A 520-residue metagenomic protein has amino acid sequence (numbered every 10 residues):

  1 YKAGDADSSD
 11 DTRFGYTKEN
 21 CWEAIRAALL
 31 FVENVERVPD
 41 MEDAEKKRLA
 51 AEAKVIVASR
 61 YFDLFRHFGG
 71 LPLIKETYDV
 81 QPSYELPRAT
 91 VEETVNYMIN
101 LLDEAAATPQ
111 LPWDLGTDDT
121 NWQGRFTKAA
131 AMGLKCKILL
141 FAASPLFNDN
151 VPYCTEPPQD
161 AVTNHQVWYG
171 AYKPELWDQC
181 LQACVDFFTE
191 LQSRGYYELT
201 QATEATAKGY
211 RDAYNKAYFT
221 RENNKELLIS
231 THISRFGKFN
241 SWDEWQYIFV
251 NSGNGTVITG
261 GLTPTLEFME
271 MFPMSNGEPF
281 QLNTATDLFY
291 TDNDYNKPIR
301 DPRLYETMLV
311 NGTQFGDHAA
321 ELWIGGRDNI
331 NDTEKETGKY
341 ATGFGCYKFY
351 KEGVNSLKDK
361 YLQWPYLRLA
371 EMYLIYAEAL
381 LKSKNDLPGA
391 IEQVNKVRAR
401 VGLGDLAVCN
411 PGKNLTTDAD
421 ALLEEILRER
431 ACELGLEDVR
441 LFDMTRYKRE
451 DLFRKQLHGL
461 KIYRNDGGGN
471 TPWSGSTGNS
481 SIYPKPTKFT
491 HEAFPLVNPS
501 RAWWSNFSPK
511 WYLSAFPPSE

Functional and structural regions predicted by a protein language model:
Y1-F68, P82-Q123, N293, P298 (+4 more regions): Conserved, well-structured interaction surfaces
C21, Y97-I99, W122, P152-Y153 (+8 more regions): Long, intrinsically disordered, low-complexity segments
A53, A58-R60, A130-P145: Amphipathic alpha-helical repeat scaffolds of TPR domains
V57-Y61, E306-T307, N311-K335: Carboxylate/His-rich catalytic cores and anion/metal-binding grooves
F65-R66, P72, I138-N150, K382-N385: Short coil/turn linking the two alpha-helices of tandem helical-hairpin repeats
G70-R88, L146-Q179: Short coil/linker segments at helix-helix boundaries
T77-Q81, E392-L403: Short edge-strand/loop segments of extracellular domains
